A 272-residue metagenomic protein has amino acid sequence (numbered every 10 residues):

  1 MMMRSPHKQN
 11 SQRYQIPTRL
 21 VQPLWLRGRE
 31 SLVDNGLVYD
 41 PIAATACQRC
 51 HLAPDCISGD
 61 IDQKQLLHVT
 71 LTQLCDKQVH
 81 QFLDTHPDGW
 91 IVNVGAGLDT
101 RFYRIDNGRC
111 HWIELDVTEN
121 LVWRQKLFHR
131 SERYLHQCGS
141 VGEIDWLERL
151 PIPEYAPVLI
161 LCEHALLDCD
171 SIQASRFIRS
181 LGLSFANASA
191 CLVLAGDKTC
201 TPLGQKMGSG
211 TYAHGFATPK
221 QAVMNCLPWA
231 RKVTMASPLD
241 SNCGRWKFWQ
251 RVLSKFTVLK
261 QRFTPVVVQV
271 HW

Functional and structural regions predicted by a protein language model:
M1-V92, L98-G139: Rossmann-like AdoMet
D145-Y155: Short amphipathic alpha-helix with an adjacent loop that forms part of the alpha/beta core around
E154-L167: Short SAM/SAH-binding signature in class I
L159, S184-K198: Conserved beta-strand signature within the Rossmann-like core of class I S-adenosyl-L-methionine
L167-S184: A short, conserved alpha-helix within the catalytic core of class I
A195-T211: Short, glycine-/aromatic-enriched active-site segment of Class I SAM-dependent methyltransferases
T211-D240: Short alpha-helix
R245-W272: Core SAM-dependent methyltransferase catalytic element
